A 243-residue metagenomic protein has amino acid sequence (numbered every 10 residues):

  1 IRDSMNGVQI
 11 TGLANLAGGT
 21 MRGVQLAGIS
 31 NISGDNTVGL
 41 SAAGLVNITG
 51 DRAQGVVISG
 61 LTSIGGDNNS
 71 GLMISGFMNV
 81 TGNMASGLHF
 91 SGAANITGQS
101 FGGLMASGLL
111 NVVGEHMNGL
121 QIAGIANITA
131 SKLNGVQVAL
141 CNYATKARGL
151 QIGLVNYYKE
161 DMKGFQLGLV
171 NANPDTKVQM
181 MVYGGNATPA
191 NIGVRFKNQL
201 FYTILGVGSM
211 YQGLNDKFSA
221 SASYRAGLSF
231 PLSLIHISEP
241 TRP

Functional and structural regions predicted by a protein language model:
I1-L13: N-terminal segments that cap or nucleate solenoid repeat domains
N15-A17, N31-S33, N47-T49, S63-G65 (+8 more regions): Sequence/structural signature of outer-membrane beta-barrel proteins
N118, K132-N134, K146, K163 (+3 more regions): Residues that define the transmembrane beta-barrel architecture of outer-membrane proteins
L140, L154, L169, A190-F196 (+2 more regions): Residues on the lipid-exposed face of transmembrane beta-strands in outer-membrane beta-barrel proteins
G149-Q179: Leucine-rich solenoid repeat scaffolds
L232-P243: Residue-level detector of conserved catalytic or cofactor/ligand-binding positions in enzyme active sites
